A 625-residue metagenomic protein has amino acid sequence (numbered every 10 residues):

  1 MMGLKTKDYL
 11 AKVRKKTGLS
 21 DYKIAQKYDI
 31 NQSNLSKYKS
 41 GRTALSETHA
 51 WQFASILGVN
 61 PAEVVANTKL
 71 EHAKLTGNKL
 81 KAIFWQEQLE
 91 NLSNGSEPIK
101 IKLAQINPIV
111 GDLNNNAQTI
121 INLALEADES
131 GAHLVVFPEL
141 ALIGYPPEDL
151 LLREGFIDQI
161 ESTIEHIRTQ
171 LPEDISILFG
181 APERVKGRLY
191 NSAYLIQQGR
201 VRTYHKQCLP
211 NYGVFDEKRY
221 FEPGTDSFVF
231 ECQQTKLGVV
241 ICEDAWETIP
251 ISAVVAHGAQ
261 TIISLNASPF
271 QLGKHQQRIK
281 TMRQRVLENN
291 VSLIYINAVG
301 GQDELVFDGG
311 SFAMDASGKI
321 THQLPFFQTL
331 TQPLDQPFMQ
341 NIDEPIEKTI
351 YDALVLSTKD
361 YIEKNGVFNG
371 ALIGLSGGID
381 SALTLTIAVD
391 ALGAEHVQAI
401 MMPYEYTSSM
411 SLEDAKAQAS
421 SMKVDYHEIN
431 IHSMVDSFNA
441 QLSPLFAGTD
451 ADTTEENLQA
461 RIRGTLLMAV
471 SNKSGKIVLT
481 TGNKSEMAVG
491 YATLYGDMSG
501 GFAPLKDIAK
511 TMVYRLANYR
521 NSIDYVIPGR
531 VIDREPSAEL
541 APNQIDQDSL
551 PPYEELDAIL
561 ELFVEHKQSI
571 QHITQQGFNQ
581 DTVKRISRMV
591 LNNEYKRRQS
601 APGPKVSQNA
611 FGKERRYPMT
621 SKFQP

Functional and structural regions predicted by a protein language model:
M1, A66-K100: Short, charged recognition helix plus adjacent turn of helix-turn-helix-like nucleic-acid-binding domains
M1-L19, K23, K27, A62 (+1 more regions): A short, Lys/Arg-rich alpha-helix, primarily the initiator
A11, Y22, S33, W51 (+1 more regions): Residues within the helices of the helix-turn-helix
D29-L45: Recognition helix of helix-turn-helix/homeodomain-like DNA-binding domains that insert into the DNA major groove
G41-I56: Short, basic-rich loop-to-helix N-cap that marks the start of a DNA-contacting helix
P98-G374, L385-H396, Y426: Enzyme catalytic cores with a strong preference for nitrogen-chemistry domains
N290, A316, Q340-G377, S381-P625: ATP/NTP-dependent adenylation/nucleotidyl-transfer catalytic domains that generate, transfer, or process NMP-activated
